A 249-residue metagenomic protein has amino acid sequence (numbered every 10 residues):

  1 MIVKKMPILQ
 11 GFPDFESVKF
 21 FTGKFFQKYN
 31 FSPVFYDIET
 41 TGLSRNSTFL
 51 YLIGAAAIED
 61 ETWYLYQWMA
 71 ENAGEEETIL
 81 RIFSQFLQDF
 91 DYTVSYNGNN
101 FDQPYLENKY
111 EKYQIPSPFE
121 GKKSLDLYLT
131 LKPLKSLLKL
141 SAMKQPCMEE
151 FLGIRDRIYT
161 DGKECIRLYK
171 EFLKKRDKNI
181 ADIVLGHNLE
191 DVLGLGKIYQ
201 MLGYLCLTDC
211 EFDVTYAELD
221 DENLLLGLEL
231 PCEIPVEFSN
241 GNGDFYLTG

Functional and structural regions predicted by a protein language model:
M1-T48, I58-G249: DEDD superfamily 3′-5′ metal-dependent exonuclease/proofreading module
I53-A55: Short beta-strand scaffold segments in enzyme catalytic cores
